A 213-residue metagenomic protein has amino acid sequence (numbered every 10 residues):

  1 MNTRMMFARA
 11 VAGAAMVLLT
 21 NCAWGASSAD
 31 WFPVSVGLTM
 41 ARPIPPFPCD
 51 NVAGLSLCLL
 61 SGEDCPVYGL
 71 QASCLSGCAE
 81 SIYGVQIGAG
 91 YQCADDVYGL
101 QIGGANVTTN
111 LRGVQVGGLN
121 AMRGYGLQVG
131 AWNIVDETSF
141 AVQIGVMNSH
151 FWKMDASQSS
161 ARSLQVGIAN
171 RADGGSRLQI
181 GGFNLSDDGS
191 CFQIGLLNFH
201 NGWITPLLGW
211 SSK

Functional and structural regions predicted by a protein language model:
N2-A12: Bacterial N-terminal signal peptides that target proteins for export
N2-T3, V17, S160: Low-complexity intrinsically disordered segments
A10-N21: Bacterial N-terminal signal peptides
G25-K213: Surface-exposed, glycine- and small/polar-enriched segments that build interaction surfaces at terminal
